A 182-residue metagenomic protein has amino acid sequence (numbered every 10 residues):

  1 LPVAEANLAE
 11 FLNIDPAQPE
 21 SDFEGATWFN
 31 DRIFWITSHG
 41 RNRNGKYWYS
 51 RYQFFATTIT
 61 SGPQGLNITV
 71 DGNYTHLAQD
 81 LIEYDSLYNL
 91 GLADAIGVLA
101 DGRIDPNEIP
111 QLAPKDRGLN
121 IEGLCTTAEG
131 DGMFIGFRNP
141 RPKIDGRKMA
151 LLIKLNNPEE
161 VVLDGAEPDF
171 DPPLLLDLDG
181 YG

Functional and structural regions predicted by a protein language model:
L1-G182: Sequence/structural signature of beta-propeller domains
